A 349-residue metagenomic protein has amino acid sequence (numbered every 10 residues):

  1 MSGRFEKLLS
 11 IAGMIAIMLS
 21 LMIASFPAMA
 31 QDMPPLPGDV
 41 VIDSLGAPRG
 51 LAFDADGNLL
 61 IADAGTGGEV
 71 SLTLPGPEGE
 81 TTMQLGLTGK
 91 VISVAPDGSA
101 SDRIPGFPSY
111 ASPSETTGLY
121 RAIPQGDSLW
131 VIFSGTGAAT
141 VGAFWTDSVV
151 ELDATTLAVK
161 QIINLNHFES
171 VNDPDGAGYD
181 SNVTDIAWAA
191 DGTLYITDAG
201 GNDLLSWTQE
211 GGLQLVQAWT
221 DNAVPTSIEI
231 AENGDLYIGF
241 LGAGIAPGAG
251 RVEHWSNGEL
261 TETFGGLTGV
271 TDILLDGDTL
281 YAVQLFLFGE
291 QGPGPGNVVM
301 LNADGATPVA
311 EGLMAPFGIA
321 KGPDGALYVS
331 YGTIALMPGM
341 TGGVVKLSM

Functional and structural regions predicted by a protein language model:
M1-P37: Intrinsically disordered, low-complexity Ser/Thr/Pro-rich tracts
Q31-P35, D39, A47-R49, A55 (+9 more regions): Flexible "stalk/tail and boundary" regions
P37-I42, S101-I104, S109-S112, K160-I163 (+4 more regions): A short beta-strand motif characteristic of beta-propeller blades
I42-P75, T184: Beta-strand-rich domains and repeat architectures in extracellular enzymes and scaffolds, especially beta-propellers
S44-A55, T88, S109-F133, E169-L194 (+7 more regions): Beta-rich, blade/repeat-based domains predominating in secreted/periplasmic proteins but also intracellular
I61-T88, V131-S148, I238-A249, V283-P295 (+1 more regions): Short, conserved, GDST-rich strand-edge loop motifs in beta-rich repeat architectures
G201-D203, T268, L287, I334: Loop/turn residues immediately N-terminal
G294-M349: C-terminal closing repeat unit and adjoining cap/tail of repeat-based domains
